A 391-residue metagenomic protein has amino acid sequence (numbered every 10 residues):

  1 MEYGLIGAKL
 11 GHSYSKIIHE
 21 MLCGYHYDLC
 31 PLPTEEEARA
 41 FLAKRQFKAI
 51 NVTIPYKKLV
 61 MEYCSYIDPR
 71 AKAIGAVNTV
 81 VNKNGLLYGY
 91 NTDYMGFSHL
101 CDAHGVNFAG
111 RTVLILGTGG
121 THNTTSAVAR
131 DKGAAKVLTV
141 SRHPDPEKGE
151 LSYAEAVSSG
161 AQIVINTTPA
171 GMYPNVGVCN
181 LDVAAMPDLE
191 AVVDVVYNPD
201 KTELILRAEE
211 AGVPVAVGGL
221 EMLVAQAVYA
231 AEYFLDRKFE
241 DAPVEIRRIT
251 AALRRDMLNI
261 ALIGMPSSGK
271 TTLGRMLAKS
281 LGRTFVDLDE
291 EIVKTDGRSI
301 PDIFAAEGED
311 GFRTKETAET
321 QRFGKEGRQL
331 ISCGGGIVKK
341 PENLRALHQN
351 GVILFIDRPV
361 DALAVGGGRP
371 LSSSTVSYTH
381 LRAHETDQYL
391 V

Functional and structural regions predicted by a protein language model:
E2-H104, P199, I205-R207, A211 (+2 more regions): Phosphate/diphosphate ligand-binding glycine-rich loop within oxidoreductases
G7, N91, G110-R130, G264-P266: Glycine-rich adenosine-cofactor-binding loop
A134-E147: NAD(P)-binding Rossmann-fold cofactor-contacting core
K148-A216, I337-L344: Rossmann-like adenosine-cofactor binding region
V195-M257: Adenosine-phosphate binding glycine-rich loop
E290-H348: ATP-dependent small-molecule kinase phosphotransfer cores that center on conserved nucleotide phosphate-binding segments
L347-G367: Conserved phosphate-donor/acceptor-positioning beta-strand/loop module used by diverse small-molecule
T379-T386: Conserved small/polar residues in nucleotide/adenosyl-binding loops
